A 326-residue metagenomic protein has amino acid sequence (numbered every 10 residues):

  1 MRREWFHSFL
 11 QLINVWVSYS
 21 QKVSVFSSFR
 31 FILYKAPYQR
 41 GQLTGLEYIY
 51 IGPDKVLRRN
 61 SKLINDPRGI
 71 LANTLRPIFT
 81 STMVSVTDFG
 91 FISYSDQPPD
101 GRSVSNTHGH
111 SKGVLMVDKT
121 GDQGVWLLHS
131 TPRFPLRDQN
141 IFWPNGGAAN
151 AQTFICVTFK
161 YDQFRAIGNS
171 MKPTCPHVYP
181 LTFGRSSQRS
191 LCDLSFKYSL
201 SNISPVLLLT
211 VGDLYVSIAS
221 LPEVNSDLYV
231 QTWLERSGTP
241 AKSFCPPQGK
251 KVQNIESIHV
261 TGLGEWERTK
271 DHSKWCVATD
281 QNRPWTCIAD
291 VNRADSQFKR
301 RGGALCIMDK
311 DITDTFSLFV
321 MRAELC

Functional and structural regions predicted by a protein language model:
R2-C326: PLD/PLD-like phosphodiesterase catalytic module centered on the HKD motif
